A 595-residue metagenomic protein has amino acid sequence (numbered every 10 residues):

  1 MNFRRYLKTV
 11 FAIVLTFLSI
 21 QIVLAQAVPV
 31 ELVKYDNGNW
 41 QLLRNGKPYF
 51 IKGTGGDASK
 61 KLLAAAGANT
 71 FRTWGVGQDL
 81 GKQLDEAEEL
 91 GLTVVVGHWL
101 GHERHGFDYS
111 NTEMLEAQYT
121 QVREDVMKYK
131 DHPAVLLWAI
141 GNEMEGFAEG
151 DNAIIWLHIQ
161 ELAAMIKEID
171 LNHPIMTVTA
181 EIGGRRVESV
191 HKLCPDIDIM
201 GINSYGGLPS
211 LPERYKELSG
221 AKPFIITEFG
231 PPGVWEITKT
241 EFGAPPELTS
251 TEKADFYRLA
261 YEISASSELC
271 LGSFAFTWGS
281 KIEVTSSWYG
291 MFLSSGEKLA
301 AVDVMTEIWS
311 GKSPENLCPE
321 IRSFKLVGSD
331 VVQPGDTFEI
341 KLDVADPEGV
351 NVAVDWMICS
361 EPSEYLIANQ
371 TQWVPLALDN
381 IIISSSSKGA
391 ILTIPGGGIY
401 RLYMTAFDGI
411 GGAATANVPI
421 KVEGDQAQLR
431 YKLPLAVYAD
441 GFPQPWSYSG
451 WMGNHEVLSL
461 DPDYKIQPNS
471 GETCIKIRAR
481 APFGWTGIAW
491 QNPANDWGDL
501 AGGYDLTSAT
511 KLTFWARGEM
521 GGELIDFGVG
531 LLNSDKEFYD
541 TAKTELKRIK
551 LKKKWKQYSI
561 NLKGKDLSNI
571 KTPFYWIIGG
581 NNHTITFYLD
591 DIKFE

Functional and structural regions predicted by a protein language model:
V33-N37, L43-I197, P209-S210, W373-L376: Active-site mouth of glycoside hydrolases
D36, R44-G53, K216-Q372, I382-S387 (+1 more regions): Substrate-binding clefts and catalytic carboxylate motifs of secreted carbohydrate-active enzymes
A163-V187, I202-Y205, P223-V234, G272-A275: Aromatic-lined carbohydrate-recognition surfaces of secreted/lumenal glycan-active proteins
E181-P212, V234-T238, G279-S286: Substrate-binding cleft/loops of secretory-pathway carbohydrate-active enzymes
E339, I399-Y403, K511: Short, conserved beta-strand segments of beta-strand-rich sandwich/propeller modules, principally
A416-E423: C-terminal edge beta-strand
D425-E595: Beta-rich carbohydrate-recognition modules and glycan-binding surfaces
